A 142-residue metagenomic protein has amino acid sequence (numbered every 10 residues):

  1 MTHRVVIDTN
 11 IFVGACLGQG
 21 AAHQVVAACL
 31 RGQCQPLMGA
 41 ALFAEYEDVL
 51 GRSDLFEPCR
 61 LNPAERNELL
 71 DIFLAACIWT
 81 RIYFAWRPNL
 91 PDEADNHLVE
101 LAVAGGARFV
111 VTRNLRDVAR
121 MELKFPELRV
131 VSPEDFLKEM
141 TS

Functional and structural regions predicted by a protein language model:
M1-M38: Short, well-structured N-terminal submotif of metal-dependent ribonuclease cores
F12, L42-A44, R116-D117: Conserved nucleotide-binding/hydrolysis micro-motifs of P-loop NTPases
A15-C16, V49, P58, M121 (+1 more regions): Residues that scaffold the ATP/ADP-binding catalytic core of kinase and kinase-like folds
Q19-A22, V26-A27, G51-R52, K124-E127: Short, glycine/charged-enriched secondary-structure capping and boundary segments
L30-A85: PIN-domain endoribonuclease scaffold, especially VapC-family toxins
L74-V110, L115: Active-site neighborhoods of divalent-metal-dependent phosphate/nucleic-acid chemistry enzymes
N96, V103-F109, L115-S142: Acidic, PIN/NYN-like endoribonuclease modules and their adjacent C-terminal/linker elements
